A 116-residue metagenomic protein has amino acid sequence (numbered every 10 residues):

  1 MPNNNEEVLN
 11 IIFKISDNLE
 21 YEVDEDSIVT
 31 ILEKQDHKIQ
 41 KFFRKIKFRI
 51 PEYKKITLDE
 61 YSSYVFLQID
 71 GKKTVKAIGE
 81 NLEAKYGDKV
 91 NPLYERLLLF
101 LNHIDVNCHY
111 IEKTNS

Functional and structural regions predicted by a protein language model:
M1-K38: Hydrophobic packing positions characteristic of elongated beta-solenoid/beta-helix-type spike/fiber shafts
P2-I15, K47-S116: Long, charge-rich, low-complexity alpha-helical segments
I31, Q35-K55: Alpha-helical membrane-targeting segments
